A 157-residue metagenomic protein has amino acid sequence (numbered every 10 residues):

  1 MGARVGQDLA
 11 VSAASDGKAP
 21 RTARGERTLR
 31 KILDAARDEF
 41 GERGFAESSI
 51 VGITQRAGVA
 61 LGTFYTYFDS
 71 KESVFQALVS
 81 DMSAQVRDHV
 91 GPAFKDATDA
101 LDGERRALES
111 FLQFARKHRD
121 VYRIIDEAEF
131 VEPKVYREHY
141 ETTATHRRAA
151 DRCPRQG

Functional and structural regions predicted by a protein language model:
M1-R27: N-terminal intrinsically disordered/low-complexity leader segments
R24-A36, I53, V74, L78-V86 (+1 more regions): Generic hydrophobic, amphipathic alpha-helix propensity
K31, E39-S73, A77: Helix-turn-helix
A77, G91-D120: Hydrophobic alpha-helical connector segments
A84-R87, P133-G157: Amphipathic alpha-helical packing segments from all-alpha helical-bundle domains
G103, A115-K134, D151: Amphipathic alpha-helical segments used for helix-helix packing
